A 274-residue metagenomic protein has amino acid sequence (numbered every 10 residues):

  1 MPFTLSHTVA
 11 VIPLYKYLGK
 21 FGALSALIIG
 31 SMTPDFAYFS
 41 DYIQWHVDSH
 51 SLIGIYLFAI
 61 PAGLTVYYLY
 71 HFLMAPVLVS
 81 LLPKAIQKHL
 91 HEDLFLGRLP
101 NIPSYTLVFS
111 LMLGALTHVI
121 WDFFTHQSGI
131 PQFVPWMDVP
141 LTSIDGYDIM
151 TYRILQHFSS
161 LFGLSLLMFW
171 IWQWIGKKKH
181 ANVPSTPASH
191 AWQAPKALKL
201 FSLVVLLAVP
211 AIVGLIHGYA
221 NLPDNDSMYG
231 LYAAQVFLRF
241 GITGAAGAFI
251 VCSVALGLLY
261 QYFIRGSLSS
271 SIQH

Functional and structural regions predicted by a protein language model:
M1-H274: N-terminal membrane-targeting hydrophobic helices
